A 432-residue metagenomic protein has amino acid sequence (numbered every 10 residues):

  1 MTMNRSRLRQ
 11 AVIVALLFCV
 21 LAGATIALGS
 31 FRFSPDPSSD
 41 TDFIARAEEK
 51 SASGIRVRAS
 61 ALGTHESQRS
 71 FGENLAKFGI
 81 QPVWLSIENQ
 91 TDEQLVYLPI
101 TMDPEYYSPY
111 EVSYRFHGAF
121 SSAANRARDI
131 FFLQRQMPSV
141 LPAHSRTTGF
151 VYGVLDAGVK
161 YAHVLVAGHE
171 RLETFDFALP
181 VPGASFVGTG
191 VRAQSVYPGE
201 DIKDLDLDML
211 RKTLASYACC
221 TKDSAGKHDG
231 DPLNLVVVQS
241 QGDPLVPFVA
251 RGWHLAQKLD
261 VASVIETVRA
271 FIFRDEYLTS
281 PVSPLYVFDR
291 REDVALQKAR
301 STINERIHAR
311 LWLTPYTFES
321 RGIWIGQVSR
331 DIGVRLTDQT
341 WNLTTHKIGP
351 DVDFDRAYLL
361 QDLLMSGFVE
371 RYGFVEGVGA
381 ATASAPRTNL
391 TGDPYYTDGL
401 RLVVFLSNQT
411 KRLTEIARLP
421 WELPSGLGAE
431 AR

Functional and structural regions predicted by a protein language model:
G29-F31, Q136-G199: Surface-exposed edge beta-strand/loop patches
P37-A76: Low-complexity, acidic Ser/Thr/Pro/Gly-rich terminal tails and inter-domain linkers that flank the onset of structured
S67-P82, Q90-Q94, V140, A225-G226: Short, solvent-exposed beta-strand/turn "edge" segments of beta-rich domains on protein surfaces
Q81, E88, L259-E430: A cross-kingdom signal targeting lumenal/periplasmic-facing segments of multi-pass membrane and secretory-pathway
E88-E93, D156, S240: Short solvent-exposed strand-capping/beta-turn motif centered on an Asx-Ser/Thr pair
Q90-P142, T147: The feature marks short-to-medium sequence segments in extracytoplasmic or secretory-pathway proteins
E93-T101, H163, L245-V249: Short, hydrophobic/aromatic beta-strand segments
Y217-P247: Terminal, regulation- and interaction-focused segments at domain boundaries
